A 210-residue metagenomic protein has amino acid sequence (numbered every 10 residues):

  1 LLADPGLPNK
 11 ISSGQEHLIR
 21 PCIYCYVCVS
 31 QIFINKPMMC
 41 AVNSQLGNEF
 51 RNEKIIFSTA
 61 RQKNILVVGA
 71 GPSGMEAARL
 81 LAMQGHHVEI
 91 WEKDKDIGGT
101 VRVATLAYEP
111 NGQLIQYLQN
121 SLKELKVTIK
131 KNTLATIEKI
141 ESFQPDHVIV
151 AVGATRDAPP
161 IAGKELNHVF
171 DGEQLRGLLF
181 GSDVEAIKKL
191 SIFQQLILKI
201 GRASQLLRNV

Functional and structural regions predicted by a protein language model:
L1-V68, P72, A77-M83, H87-V88 (+3 more regions): Flavin-dependent oxidoreductase catalytic cores
Q62-I90, K130-Q144, V152-G163, Q174-V210: Rossmann-like dinucleotide/flavin-binding elements
G99-T100, G181: Glycine-rich "HGGG/HGxG" loop immediately N-terminal to the catalytic nucleophile of the alpha/beta-hydrolase
V101-F143: N-terminal Rossmann-like dinucleotide/flavin-binding domain of flavoprotein oxidoreductases that bind FAD/FMN
I149: N-terminal Rossmann-like NAD(P) cofactor-binding module of classical short-chain dehydrogenase/reductase
